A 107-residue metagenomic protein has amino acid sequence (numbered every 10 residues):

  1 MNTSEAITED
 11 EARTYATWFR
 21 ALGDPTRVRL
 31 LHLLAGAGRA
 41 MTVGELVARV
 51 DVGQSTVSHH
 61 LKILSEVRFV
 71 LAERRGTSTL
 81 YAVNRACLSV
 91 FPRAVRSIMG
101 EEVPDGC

Functional and structural regions predicted by a protein language model:
M1-Y15, A35-A37, R85-C107: Amphipathic alpha-helical dimerization/coiled-coil segments that flank or bridge DNA-binding/regulatory modules
E9, R13-G53, R75, T79-C87: N-terminal helix-turn-helix DNA-binding core of bacterial DNA-binding proteins
R27, H59-H60: Histidine-centered divalent metal-coordination motifs
A48, H59, S65-E66: Alpha-helical residues within the helix-turn-helix
V57, L64, Y81: Divalent metal-coordination and catalytic microenvironments
